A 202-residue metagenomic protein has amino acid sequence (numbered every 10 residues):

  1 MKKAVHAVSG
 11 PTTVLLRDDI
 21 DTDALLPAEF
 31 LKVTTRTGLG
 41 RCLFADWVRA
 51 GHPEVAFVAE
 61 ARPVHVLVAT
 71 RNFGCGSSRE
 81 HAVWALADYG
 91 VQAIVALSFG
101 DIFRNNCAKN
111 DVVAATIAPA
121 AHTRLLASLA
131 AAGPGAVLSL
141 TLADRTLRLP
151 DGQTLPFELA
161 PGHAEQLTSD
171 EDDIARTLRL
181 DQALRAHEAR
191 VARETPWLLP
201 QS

Functional and structural regions predicted by a protein language model:
M1-S202: Cytosolic catalytic domains that perform sulfur/thiol-centered chemistry
